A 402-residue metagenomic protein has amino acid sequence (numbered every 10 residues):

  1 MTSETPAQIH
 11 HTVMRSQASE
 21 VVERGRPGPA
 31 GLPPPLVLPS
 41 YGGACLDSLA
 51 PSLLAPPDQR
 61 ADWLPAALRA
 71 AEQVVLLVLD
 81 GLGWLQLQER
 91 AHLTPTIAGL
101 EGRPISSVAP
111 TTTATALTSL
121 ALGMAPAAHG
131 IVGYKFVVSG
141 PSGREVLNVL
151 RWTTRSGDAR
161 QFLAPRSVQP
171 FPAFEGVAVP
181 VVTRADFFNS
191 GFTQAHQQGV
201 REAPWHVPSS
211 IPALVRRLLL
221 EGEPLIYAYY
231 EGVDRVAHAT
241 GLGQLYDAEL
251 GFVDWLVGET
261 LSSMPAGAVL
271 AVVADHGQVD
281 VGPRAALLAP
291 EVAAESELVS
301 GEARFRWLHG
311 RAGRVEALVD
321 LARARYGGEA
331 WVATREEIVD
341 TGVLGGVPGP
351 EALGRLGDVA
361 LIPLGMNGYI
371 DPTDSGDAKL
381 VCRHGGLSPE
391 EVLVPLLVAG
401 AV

Functional and structural regions predicted by a protein language model:
T2-V402: Feature captures the catalytic ectodomains and active-site-proximal regions of enzymes that hydrolyze or transfer
